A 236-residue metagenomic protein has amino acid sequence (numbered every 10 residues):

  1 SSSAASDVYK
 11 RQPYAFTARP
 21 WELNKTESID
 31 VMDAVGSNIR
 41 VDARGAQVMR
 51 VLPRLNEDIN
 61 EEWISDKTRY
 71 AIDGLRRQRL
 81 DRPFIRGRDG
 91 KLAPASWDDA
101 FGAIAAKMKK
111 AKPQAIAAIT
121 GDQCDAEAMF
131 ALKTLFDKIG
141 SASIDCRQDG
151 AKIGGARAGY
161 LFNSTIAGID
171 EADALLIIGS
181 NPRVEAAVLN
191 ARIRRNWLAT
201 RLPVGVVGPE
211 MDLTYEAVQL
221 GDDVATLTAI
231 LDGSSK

Functional and structural regions predicted by a protein language model:
S1-A5, Y9: Single conserved hydrophobic/aromatic residue that forms the stacking wall/gate of nucleotide- or nucleobase-binding
S2, I169-D170: A short, aliphatic-rich alpha-helical micro-motif
T17-A18, S37-N38, V48-M49, D58-I59 (+5 more regions): Flexible loop/turn segments at secondary-structure boundaries
P20-E22, I29: N-terminal cationic and glycine-rich segments that engage phosphates or anionic surfaces
I29-D33, R40-V41, I166-G168: Replace "in large, NTP-powered and nucleic-acid-processing enzymes" with "in large, NTP-powered factors and other
D42-Q114, N163, D170-A174, R194-K236: Cofactor-/ligand-binding subdomain signature composed of acidic, glycine-rich, tryptophan-containing flexible loops
Q114-I169, P209: Anionic-ligand anchoring segments at beta-strand to alpha-helix junctions in alpha/beta enzyme folds, i.e., glycine
R183-L198: Amphipathic helical hotspot of TIR/SEFIR-family domains
